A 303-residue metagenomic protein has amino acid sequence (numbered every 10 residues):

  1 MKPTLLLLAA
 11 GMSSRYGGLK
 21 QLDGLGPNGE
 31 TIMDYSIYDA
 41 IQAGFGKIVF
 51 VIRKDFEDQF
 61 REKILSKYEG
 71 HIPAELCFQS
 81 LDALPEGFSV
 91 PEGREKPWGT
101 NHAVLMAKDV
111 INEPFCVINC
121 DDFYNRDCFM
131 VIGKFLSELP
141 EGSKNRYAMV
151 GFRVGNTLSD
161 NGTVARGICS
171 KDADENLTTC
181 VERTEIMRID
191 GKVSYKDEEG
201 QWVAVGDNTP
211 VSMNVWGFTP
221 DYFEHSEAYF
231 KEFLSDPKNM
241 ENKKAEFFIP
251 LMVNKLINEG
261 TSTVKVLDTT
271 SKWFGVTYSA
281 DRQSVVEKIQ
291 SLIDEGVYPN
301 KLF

Functional and structural regions predicted by a protein language model:
M1-T4, S13, P27-V117, Y124-N125 (+2 more regions): Conserved N-terminal catalytic core of the sugar/cofactor nucleotidyltransferase
R15, Q59-F60, D127, H225 (+2 more regions): Phosphate- and divalent-cation-binding pockets in alpha/beta enzyme and binding domains that engage nucleotide-derived
L22, C169-K171, V266: A structural signal for short hydrophobic beta-strand segments in well-ordered beta-sheet cores
R126-V215: Conserved core of the sugar-phosphate nucleotidyltransferase
R153, V215-E227: Conserved nucleotide-sugar donor-binding and metal-coordinating catalytic region shared by glycosyltransferases
P210, K265-S271: Catalytic beta-strand/loop signature of glycosyltransferases that borders the donor
E227-S262: A C-terminal functional module that forms or caps the active site or interfaces directly with catalytic machinery
